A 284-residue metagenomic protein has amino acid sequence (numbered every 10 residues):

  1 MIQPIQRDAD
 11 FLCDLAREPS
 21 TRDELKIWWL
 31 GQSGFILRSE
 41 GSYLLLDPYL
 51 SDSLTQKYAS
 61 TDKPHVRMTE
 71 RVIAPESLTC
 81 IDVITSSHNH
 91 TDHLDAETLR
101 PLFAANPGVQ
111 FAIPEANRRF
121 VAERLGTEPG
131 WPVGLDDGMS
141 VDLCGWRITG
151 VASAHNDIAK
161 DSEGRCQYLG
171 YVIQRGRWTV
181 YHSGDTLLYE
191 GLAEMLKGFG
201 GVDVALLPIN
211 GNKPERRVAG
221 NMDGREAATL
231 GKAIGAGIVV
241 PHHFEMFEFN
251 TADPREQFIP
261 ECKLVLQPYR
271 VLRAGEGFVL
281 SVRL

Functional and structural regions predicted by a protein language model:
I2-R22, I113-W178, P260-R283: Metallo-beta-lactamase
D10-P19, S42-N89, E97-P101, I158-A159 (+1 more regions): Pre-active-site segment of Zn-dependent metallo-hydrolases
S33-R38, D142-V202, V218, R225: Catalytic core of the metallo-beta-lactamase
L37, D47, H88, D95 (+6 more regions): Divalent metal-coordination and catalytic microenvironments
S42-L44, D82-V83, W146, W178-V180 (+2 more regions): Structural motif
P48-L50, N89, V151-H155, G184-T186 (+3 more regions): Active-site metal-binding loops of divalent metal-dependent hydrolases
R67, Q110-A112, A116, L187-A274: Cap/insert and terminal regions of metallo-dependent hydrolase folds
D95-A104, F120-R124, F249-I259: Metal-dependent catalytic neighborhoods of phosphoester/phosphodiester hydrolases
